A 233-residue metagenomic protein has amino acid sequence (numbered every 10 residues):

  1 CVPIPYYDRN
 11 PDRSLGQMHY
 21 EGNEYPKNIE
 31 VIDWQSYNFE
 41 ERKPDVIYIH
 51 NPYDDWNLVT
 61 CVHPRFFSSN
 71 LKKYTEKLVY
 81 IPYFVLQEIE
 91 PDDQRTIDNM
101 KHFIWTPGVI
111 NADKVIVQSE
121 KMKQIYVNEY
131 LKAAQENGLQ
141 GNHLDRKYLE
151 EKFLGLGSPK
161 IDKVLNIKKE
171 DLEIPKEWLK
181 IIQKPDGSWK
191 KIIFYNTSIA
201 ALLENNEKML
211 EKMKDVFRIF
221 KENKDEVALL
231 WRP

Functional and structural regions predicted by a protein language model:
C1, K152, L156-P233: Conserved catalytic-core segment of nucleotide-activated headgroup transferases in glycan assembly
V2-K163: Active-site and donor-binding regions of nucleotide-sugar-utilizing enzymes
